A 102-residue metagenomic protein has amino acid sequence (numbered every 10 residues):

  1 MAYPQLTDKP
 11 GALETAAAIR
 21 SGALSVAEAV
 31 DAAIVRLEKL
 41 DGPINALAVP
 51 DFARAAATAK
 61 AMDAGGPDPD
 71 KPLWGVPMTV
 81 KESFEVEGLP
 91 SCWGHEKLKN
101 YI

Functional and structural regions predicted by a protein language model:
M1-A57: An N-terminal boundary/leader segment
P4-P10, G65-V76: Flexible N-terminal pre-Rossmann segment of NAD(P)-dependent oxidoreductases
A16, R36-K39, G65, K81 (+1 more regions): Short, functionally important structural connectors and interaction interfaces within domains
A33-I34, L47, G66-P67, L98-Y101: Broad hydrophobic/π-residue packing in well-ordered secondary structure
K39, T58, D68, C92 (+1 more regions): Alpha-helix boundary/interfacial micro-motifs
P50-K71: Histidine-rich, glycine-flanked metal-binding segment
P72-I102: Enzymes and membrane/adaptor proteins characterized by extended Gly/Ser/Thr/Asp/Glu-rich, aromatic-dotted
